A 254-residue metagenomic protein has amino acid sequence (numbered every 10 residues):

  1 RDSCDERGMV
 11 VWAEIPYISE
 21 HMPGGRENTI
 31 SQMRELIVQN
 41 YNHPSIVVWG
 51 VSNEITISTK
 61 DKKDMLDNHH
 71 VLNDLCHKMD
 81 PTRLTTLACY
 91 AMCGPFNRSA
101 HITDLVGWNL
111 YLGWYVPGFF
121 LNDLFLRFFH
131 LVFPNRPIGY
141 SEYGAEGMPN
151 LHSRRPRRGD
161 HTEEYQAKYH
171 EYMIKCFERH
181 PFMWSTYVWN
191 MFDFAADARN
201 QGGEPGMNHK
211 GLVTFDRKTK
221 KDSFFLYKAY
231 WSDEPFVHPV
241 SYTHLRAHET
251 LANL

Functional and structural regions predicted by a protein language model:
R1-Y230, E234-Y242: Substrate-binding/catalytic cleft of secreted carbohydrate-active enzymes, primarily glycoside hydrolases
T243-A252: Conserved small/polar residues in nucleotide/adenosyl-binding loops
